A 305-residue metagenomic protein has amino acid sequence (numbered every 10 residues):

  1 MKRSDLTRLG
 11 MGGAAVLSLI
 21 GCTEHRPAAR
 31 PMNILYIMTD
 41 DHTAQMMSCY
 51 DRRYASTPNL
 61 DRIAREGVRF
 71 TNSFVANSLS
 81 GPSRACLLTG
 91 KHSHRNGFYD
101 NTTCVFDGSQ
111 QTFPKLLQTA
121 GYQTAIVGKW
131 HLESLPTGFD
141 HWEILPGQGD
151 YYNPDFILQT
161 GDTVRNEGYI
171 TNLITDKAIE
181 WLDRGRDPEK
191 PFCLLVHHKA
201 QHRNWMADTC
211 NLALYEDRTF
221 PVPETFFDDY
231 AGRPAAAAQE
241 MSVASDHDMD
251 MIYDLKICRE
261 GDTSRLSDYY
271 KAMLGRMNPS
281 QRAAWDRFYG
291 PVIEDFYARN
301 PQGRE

Functional and structural regions predicted by a protein language model:
K2-G13, S18-E305: Formylglycine-dependent sulfatase
